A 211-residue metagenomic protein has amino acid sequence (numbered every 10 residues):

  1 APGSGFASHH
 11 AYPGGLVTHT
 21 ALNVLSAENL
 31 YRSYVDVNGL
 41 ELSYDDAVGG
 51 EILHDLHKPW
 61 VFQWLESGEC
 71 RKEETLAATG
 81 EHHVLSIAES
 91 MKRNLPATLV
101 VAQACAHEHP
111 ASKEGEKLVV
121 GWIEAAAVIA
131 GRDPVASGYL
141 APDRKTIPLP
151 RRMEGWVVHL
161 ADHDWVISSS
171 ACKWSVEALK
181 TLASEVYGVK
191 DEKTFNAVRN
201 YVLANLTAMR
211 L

Functional and structural regions predicted by a protein language model:
A1: Conserved N-terminal diphosphate/IPP-binding helix and adjacent helical/loop segment of trans-prenyltransferase domains
S4-A7, Y12-G14, T18-H19, L25 (+2 more regions): Divalent metal-dependent catalytic cores for phosphoryl transfer on phosphate-bearing substrates
Y12-V35, G188-Y201, N205-T207: Short, charged N-terminal helix-start/capping segments
R151, G155-L211: Non-catalytic terminal regions of proteins
